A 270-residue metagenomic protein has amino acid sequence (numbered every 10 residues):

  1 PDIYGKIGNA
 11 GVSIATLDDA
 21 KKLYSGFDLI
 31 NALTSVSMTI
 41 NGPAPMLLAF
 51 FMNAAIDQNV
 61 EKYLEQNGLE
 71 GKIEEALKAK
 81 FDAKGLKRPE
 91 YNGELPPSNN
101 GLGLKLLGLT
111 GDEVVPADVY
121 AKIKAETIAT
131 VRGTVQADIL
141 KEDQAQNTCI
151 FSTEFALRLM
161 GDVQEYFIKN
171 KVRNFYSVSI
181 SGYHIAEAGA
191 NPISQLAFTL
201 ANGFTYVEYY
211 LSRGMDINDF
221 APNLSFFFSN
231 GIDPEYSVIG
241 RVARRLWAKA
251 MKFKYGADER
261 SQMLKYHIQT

Functional and structural regions predicted by a protein language model:
P1-I239, K254-Q269: Catalytic alpha/beta active-site cores
A250-M251: Well-ordered alpha-helical scaffold segments within catalytic/enzyme domains
